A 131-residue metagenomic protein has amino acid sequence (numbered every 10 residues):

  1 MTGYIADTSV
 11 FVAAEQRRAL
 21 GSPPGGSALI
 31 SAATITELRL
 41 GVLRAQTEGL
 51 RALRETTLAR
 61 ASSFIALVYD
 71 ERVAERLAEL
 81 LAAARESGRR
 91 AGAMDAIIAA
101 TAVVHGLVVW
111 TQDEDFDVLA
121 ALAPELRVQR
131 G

Functional and structural regions predicted by a protein language model:
M1-A33, L40-T57: Short, well-structured N-terminal submotif of metal-dependent ribonuclease cores
A6-D7, S31, R90-G92, D113 (+1 more regions): Histidine- and aromatic-rich ligand-binding microenvironments
V10-F11, T34, V73, I98 (+1 more regions): Alpha-helix capping/helix-boundary segments
A14, E37, R76, V118-L119: Phosphate- and divalent-cation-binding pockets in alpha/beta enzyme and binding domains that engage nucleotide-derived
S27, S63-I65, E125-R127: Conserved beta-strand segments of alpha/beta enzyme cores
A45-G49, A84-R85, L126-R130: Short, hinge-like loop/turn segments at secondary-structure boundaries
F64-Q112: Active-site neighborhoods of divalent-metal-dependent phosphate/nucleic-acid chemistry enzymes
A99, V103-G131: Acidic, PIN/NYN-like endoribonuclease modules and their adjacent C-terminal/linker elements
